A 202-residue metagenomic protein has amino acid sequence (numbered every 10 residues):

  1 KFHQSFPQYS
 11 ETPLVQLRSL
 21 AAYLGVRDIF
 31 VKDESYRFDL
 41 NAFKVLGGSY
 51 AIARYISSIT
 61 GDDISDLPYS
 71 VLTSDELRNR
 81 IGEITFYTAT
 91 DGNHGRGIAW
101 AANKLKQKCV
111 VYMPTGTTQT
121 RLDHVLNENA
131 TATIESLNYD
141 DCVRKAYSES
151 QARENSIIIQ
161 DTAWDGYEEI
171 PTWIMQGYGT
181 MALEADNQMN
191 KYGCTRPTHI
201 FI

Functional and structural regions predicted by a protein language model:
K1-I202: PLP-dependent amino-acid enzyme catalytic core
